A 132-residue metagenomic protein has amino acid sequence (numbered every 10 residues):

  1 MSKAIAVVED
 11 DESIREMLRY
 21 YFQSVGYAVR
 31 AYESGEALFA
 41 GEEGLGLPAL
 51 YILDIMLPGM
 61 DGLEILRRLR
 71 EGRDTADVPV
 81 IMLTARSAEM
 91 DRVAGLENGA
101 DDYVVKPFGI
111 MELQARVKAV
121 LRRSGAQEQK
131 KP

Functional and structural regions predicted by a protein language model:
K3-A4, A119-P132: Short, Lys/Arg-enriched segments at the junction into DNA-binding effector domains of transcriptional regulators
E9, L57: Conserved acidic carboxylate
E16-S24: Charged docking surfaces used in two-component/phosphorelay signaling
A31-L50: Acidic, metal-coordinating helix/loop segments flanking the phosphotransfer/catalytic sites of two-component signaling
Y51, I55-M56, I81, R86: The short loop immediately C-terminal to the conserved phospho-acceptor aspartate in CheY-like receiver
P58, A88, K106: The feature encodes the CheY-like receiver
